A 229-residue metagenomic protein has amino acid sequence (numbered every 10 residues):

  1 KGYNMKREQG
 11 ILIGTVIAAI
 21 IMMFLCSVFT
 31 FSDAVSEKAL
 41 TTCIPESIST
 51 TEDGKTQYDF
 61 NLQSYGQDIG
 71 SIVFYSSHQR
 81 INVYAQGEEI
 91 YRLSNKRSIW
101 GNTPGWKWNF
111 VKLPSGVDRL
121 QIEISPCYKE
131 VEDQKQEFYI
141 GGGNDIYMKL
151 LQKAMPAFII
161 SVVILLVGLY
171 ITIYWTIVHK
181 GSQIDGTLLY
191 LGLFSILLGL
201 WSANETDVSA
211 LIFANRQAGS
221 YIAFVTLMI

Functional and structural regions predicted by a protein language model:
K1-N4: Short, Lys/Arg-enriched N-terminal segments with co-localized hydrophobic residues within the first ~10-30 amino acids
K6-G66: Extended carbohydrate-recognition surfaces in non-catalytic/accessory domains of CAZymes and lectin-like proteins
M22-A34, I124-D133, L200-S202: Alpha-helical transmembrane segments of multi-pass membrane proteins
D53-N61, I69-S71, W106-F110, R119: Intrinsic-disorder/low-complexity, polar/charged segments enriched in Ser/Thr/Lys/Arg/Asp/Glu/Gln
G66-A85, I122-I124: Aromatic-lined ligand-binding clefts that engage carbohydrates, nucleic acids, or primary amines
I81, A85-R119, S125-E137: Beta-strand-rich ligand-recognition modules
Y128-A157: Exposed low-complexity, polar/acidic, P/S/T/G-rich flexible segments that act as propeptides, protease-susceptible
Y147-I229: Individual alpha-helical transmembrane segments in multi-pass integral membrane proteins
